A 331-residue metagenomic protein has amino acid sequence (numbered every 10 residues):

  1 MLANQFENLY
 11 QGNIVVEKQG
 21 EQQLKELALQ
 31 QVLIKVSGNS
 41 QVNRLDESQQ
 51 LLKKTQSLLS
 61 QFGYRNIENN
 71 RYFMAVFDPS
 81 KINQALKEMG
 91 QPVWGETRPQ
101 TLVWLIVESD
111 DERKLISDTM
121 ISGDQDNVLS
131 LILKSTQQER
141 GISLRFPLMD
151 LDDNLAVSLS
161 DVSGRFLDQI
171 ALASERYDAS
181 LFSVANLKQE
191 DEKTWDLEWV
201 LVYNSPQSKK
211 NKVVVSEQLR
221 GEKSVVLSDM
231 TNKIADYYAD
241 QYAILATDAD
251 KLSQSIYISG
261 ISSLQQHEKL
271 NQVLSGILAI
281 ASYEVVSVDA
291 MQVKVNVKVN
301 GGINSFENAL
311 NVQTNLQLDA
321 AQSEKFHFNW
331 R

Functional and structural regions predicted by a protein language model:
M1-N4: Gram-negative bacterial Sec-dependent N-terminal signal peptides
F6-E17, Y177-S228, H327-W330: Amphipathic beta-strand/beta-sheet edge segments enriched in Tyr/Trp
E7-K18, Q22, E26-Q41, L51 (+2 more regions): Non-catalytic, solvent-exposed interaction/assembly segments
E17, V76-I82, I106-D110, M149 (+5 more regions): Solvent-exposed coil/turn segments that connect beta secondary-structure elements in extracytoplasmic/periplasmic
Q23-N39, F77, L86-M89, Q138-G141 (+5 more regions): C-terminal/domain-edge helix-coil "capping" segments
E26-E47, P99, L105-D111, L115-G164 (+2 more regions): N-terminal segment of the mature soluble domain
L45-E108, E112-V128: Signal peptide-directed extracytoplasmic domains
Q56-R65, R145-P147, D161-V200, L310 (+1 more regions): A short, hydrophobic beta-strand-centered structural micro-motif
